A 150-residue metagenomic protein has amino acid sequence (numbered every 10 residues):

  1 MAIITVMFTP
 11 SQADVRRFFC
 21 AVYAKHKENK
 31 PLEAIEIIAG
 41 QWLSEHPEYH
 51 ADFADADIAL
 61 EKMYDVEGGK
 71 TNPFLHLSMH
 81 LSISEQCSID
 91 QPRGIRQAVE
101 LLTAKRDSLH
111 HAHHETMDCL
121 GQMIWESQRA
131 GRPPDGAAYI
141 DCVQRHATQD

Functional and structural regions predicted by a protein language model:
M7-T71: Core of compact, soluble alpha-helical bundle domains
S11, T71-L75, S108-H113: Secondary-structure capping and boundary motifs in well-ordered enzyme cores
F19, A39-L43, S78-I83, V99 (+1 more regions): Short alpha-helical scaffolding segments that buttress acidic/His motifs in well-ordered protein cores
E33, A51, R93, H110-H114 (+1 more regions): Short, solvent-exposed positions on alpha-helices
Y49-A104: Heme-based O2/NO sensor domains and their adjacent alpha-helical segments, primarily globin folds but also including
I89-E126: A mid-sequence interfacial segment
Q122-W125, R129-D150: Glycine-rich, aromatic-bearing surface loops/beta-hairpins
